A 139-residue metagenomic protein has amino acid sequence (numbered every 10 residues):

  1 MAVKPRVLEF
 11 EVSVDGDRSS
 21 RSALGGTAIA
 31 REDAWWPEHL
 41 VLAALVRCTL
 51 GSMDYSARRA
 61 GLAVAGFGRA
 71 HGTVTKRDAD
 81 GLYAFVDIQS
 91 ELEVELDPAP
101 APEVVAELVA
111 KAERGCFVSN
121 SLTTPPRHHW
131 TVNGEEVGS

Functional and structural regions predicted by a protein language model:
M1-V46, G51-S139: Extended beta-strand/beta-hairpin segments
